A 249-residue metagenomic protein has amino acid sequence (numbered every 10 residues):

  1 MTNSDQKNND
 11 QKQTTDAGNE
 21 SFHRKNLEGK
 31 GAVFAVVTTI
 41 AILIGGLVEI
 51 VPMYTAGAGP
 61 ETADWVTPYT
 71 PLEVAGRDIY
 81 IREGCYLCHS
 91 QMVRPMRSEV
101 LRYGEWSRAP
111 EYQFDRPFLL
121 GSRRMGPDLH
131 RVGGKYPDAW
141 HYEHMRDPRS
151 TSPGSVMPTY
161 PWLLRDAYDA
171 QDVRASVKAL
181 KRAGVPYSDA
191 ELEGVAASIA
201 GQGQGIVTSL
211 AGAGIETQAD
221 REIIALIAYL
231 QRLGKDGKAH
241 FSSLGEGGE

Functional and structural regions predicted by a protein language model:
M1-Y69, P186-A190, V195-Q202, Y229-E249: Post-cleavage N-terminal segment of exported redox proteins
S21, P52-V66, P71-A75, S90 (+1 more regions): Sequence context of c-type cytochrome heme-c attachment sites
F34-L43, L101-E222: Electron-transfer interface patches adjacent to heme c in soluble/periplasmic c-type cytochromes and di-/multiheme
V48-V51, E73-R77, H130, Y142-R146: Short, well-ordered alpha-helical packing segments
V51-A58, E83-L87, M92-M96, P148-R149 (+1 more regions): A generic secondary-structure signal for well-formed alpha-helical elements
G57-I81, V93-M96, V100, M125-P127 (+3 more regions): Electrostatic cytochrome c docking/interface patches
G76, R82-Q91, H141, L226 (+1 more regions): The canonical Cys-X-X-Cys-His
C88, G154-Y160, G237-E246: Surface-exposed patches in mature extracellular/periplasmic domains of secreted proteins
